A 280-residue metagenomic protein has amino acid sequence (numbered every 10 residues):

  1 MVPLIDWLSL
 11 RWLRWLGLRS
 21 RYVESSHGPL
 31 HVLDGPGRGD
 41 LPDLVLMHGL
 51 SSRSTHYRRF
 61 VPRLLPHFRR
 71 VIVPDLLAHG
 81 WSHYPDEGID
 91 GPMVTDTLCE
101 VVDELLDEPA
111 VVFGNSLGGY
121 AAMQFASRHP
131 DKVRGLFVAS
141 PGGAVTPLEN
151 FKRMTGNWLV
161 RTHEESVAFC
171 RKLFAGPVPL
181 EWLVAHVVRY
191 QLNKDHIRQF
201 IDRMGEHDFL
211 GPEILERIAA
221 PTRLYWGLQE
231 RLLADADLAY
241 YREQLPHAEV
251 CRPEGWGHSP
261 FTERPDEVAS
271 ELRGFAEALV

Functional and structural regions predicted by a protein language model:
M1-L44, P66-R69, D107-P109, V138 (+3 more regions): Alpha/beta-hydrolase fold catalytic core
D34-W81: Conserved HGGG/HGGXW glycine-rich cap/lid loop of the alpha/beta-hydrolase fold
I72-F113, S270: Active-site loop/oxyanion-hole signature of alpha/beta-hydrolase fold enzymes
M123-S127, V133-H163: Flexible "cap/lid" loop of the alpha/beta hydrolase fold
T146-N150, L159-R217: Conserved alpha/beta-hydrolase catalytic His-Asp/Glu region
I218, L224-W226: Short beta-strand/loop motif that positions the catalytic acidic residue of the alpha/beta-hydrolase fold
Q229-L233: Acidic catalytic loop of the alpha/beta-hydrolase fold
A248-E249, P253-V280: Catalytic active-site module of serine/aspartate enzymes centered on a nucleophile-bearing elbow/loop
